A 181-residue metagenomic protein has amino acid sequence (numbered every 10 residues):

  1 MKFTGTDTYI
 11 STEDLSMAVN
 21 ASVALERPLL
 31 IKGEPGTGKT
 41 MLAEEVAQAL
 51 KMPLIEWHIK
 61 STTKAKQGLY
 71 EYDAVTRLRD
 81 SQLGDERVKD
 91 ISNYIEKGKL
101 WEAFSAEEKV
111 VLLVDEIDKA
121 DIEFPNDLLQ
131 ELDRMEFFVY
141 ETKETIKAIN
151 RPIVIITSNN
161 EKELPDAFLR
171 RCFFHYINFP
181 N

Functional and structural regions predicted by a protein language model:
M1-L15: Dynamic helix-loop-helix/coil hinge segments at AAA+ ATPase domain boundaries and subdomain interfaces
S11-E13, N20-E26, E34, A103-E107: Phosphate-binding P-loop
L29-V75: Walker A/P-loop
M52-E56, P165-P180: A short helix-turn-beta junction within AAA+ P-loop NTPase domains corresponding to the substrate/partner-engaging
L69-E107: Short glycine-rich substrate-engagement loop in P-loop NTPases that contacts/grips substrate
Y94-I95, W101-L112, V139-T157: AAA+/SF3 P-loop NTPase mechanochemical coupling elements
K97-L132, E163-L164: Conserved AAA+/SF3 P-loop NTPase catalytic/coupling segment centered on the Walker-B
E123-K147: Conserved catalytic/switch belt of AAA+ P-loop NTPases
